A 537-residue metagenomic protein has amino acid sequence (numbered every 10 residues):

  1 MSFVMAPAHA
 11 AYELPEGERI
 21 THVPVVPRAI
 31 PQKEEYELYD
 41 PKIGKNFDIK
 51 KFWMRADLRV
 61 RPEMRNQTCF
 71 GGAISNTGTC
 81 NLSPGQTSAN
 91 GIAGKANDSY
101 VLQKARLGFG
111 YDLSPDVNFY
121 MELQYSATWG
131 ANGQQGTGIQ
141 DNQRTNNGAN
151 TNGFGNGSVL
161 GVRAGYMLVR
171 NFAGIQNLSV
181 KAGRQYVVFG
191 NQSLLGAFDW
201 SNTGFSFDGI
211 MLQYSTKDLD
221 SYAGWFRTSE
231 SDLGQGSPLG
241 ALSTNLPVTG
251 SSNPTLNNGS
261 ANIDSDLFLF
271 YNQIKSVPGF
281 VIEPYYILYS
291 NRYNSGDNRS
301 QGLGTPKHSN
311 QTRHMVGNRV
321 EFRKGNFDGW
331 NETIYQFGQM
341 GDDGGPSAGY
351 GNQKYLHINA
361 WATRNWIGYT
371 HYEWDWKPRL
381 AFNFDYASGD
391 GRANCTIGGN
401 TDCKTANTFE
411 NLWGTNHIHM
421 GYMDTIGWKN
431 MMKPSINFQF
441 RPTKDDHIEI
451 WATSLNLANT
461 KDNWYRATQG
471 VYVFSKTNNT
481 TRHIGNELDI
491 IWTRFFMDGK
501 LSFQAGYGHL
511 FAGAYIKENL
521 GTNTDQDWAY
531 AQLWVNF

Functional and structural regions predicted by a protein language model:
M1-D98, G108, D112, W376 (+2 more regions): N-terminal periplasmic/intermembrane-space "pro-region" immediately following the signal or transit peptide
E16, E63-Q103, G110-Q176, F189 (+8 more regions): Surface-exposed loop and membrane-interface regions of Gram-negative outer-membrane beta-barrel proteins
D40-K51, G108-G110, L212, F270-S276 (+2 more regions): Short amphipathic alpha-helices and their capping/turn segments at secondary-structure boundaries
K51-R61, G110, D116-S126, K181-G183 (+6 more regions): Outer-envelope exported proteins of Gram-negative bacteria
L107, Y355-A362, R379-F440: C-terminal outer-membrane beta-barrel translocator/porin domains of Gram-negative envelope proteins and their
D141-N150, C395-D424, N459-T480: Outer-membrane pore/translocation modules
G174-V180, F198-N394, R441-K444, A452-N456 (+6 more regions): Signature for the C-terminal beta-barrel architecture of outer-membrane proteins
N459, F496-T524, F537: C-terminal beta-signal and adjacent terminal beta-strands/loops of Gram-negative outer-membrane beta-barrel proteins
